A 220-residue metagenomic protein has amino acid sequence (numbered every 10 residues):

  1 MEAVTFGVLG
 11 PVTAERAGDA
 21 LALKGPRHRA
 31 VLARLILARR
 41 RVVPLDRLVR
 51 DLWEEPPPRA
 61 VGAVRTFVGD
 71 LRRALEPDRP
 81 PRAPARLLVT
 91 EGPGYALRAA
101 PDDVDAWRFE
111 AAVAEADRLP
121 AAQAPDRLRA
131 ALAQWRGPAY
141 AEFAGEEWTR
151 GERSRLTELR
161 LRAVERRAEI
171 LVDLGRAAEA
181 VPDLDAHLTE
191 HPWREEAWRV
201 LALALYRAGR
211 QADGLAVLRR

Functional and structural regions predicted by a protein language model:
M1-A3: Intrinsically disordered or compositionally simple regulatory linkers and C-terminal tails in signal-transduction
V8-R29: A structural micro-motif at secondary-structure boundaries
T13, R34, V42, D70: Short, surface-exposed polybasic/aromatic micro-patch for ligand or macromolecular engagement
L21-A22, P26, R34-R40, W53-V61 (+1 more regions): Intrinsically disordered, charged and Pro/Gly-enriched terminal/linker segments that flank large helical-solenoid
V42-R50: Short acidic, hydrophobic short linear motifs in intrinsically disordered regions
L48, L71, A131: Residue-level signal for inorganic ion chemistry
R59-D70: Short amphipathic alpha-helical interaction segments
V68, R72-R79: C-terminal flanking helix
